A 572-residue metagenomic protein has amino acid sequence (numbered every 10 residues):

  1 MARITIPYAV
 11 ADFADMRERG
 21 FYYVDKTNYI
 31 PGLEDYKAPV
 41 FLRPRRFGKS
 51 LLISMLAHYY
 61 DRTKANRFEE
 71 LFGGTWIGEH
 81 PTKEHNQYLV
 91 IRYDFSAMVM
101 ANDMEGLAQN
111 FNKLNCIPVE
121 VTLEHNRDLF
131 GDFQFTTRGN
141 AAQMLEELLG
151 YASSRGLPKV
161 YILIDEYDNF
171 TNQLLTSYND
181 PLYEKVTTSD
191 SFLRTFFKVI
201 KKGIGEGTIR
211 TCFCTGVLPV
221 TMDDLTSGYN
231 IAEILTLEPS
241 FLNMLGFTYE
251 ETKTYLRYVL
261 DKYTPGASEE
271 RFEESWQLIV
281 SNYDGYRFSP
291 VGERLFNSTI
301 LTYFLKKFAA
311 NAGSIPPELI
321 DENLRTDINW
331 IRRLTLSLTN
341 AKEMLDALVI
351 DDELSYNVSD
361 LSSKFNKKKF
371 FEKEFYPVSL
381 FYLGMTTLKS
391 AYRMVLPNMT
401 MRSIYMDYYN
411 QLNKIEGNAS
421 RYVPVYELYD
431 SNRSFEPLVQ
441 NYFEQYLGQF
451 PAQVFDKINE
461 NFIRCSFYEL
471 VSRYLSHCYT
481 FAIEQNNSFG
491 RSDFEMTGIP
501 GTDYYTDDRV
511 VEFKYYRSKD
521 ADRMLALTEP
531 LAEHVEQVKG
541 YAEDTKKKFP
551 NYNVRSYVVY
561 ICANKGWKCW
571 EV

Functional and structural regions predicted by a protein language model:
M1-R46, L51-Y60, E69-I77: Walker A/P-loop-proximal flanking segment of P-loop NTPase domains
A14, D61-E124: P-loop NTPase motor core
E147-R155, L182-R210, Y541-D544: Substrate-engagement module of ASCE P-loop NTPases
G156-V186: Conserved P-loop NTPase "ATPase switch" module shared by AAA+ and STAND
L163-D165, R194-T195, I209-V217: Structural recognition of the conserved hydrophobic beta-strand(s) that form the central parallel beta-sheet of P-loop
T221-S227, L235-K306: Amphipathic alpha-helical segments of the small helical/lid subdomains adjacent to P-loop NTPase cores
A232, R294-H534, A542, V572: Extended alpha-helical interface modules used as scaffolds for assembling large macromolecular complexes
A526-E571: Nucleic-acid nuclease catalytic cores
